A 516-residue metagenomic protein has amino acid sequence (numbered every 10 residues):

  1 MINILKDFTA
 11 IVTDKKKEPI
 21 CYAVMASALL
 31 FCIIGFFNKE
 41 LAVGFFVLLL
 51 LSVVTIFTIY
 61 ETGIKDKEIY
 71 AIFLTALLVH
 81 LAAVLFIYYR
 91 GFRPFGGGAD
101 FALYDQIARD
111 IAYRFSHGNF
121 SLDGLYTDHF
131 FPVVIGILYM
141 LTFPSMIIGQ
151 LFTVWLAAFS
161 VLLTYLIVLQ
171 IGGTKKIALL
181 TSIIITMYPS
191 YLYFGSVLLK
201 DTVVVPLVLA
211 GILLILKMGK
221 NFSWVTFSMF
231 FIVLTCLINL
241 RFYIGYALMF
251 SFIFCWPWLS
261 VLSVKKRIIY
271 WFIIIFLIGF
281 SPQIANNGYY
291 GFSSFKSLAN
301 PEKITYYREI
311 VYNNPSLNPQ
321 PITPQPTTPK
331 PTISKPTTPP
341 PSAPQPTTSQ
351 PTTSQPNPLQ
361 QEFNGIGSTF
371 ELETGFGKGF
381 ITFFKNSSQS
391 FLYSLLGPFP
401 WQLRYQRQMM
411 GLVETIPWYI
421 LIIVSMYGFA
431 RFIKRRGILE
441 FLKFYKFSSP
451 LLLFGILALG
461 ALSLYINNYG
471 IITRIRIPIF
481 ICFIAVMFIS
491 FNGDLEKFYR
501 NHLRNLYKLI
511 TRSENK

Functional and structural regions predicted by a protein language model:
F31-I34, L192-Y193, L214, M218 (+3 more regions): Membrane-interface alpha helices of multi-pass inner-membrane proteins
T55, S390, S394-P400, Q408-F441: Hydrophobic, aromatic-rich transmembrane alpha-helices and their immediate juxtamembrane boundary segments
T58-E61, L151-I171, I420-V424: Transmembrane-helix motifs of polytopic, lipid-linked glycan transferases
K67-A71, F222-S228, S260-F276, K443: Membrane-interfacial entry segments at the cytosolic side of transmembrane helices
G91-I107, H117-V134, F143-P144, S387 (+1 more regions): Extracytoplasmic catalytic/substrate-binding loops of multi-pass membrane glycan-assembly enzymes
T164-M187: Transmembrane-helix signature of polytopic, membrane-embedded enzymes that assemble or transfer cell-envelope glycans
Q170, K217-V225, V264-K266, Q408 (+1 more regions): Membrane-interface helix-loop-helix junctions at transmembrane boundaries of multi-pass membrane enzymes, predominantly
S196-D201: Short acidic/glycine- and proline-prone juxtamembrane loop motifs at membrane-interface regions of multi-pass membrane
